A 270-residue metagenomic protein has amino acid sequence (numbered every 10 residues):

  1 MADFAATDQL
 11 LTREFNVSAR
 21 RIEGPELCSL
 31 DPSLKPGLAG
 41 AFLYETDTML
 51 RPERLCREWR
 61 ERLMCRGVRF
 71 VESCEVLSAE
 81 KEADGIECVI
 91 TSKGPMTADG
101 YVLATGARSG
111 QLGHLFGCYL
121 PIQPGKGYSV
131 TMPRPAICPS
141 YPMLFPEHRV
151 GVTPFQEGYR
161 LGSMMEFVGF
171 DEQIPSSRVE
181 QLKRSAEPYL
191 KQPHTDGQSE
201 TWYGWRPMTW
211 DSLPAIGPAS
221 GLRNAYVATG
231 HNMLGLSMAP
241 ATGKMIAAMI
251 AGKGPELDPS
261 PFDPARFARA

Functional and structural regions predicted by a protein language model:
M1-G24, A186-E187: Dinucleotide-binding Rossmann-like beta1-alpha1 core, especially the glycine-rich loop that anchors the ADP
A6, L10, L34-G100: Helical element adjacent to the flavin cofactor pocket in flavoenzyme catalytic cores
F15, P52, P146-E147, D171-Q173 (+1 more regions): C-terminal catalytic lobe of FAD-dependent flavoproteins
S18-R20, R69, Y119, G197: Conserved beta-strand segments of alpha/beta enzyme cores
E23-G24, E72-C74, E200: Short loop/edge segments at beta-strand edges and connector loops that shape dinucleotide/nucleotide cofactor-binding
L43-E61, A107-R108, R178-S185, G235 (+1 more regions): Mid-domain beta-loop-alpha active-site segment that forms a flexible, acidic cofactor/metal-binding surface
G67-R69, Y159, A225: Short, conserved active-site loop motifs that form the nucleotide-linked donor/cofactor pocket
V76-E87, G94-R223: Active-site substrate-recognition segment that forms the wall of the catalytic cavity or substrate channel
